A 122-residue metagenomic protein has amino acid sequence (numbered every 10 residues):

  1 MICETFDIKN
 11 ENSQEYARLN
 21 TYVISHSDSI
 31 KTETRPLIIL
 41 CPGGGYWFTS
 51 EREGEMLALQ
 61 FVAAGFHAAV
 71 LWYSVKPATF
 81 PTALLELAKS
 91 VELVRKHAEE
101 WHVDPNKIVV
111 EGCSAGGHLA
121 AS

Functional and structural regions predicted by a protein language model:
M1-E33, F80-P81: N-terminal cap/lid segment of alpha/beta-hydrolase-fold proteins
T32, S50-A69: Short amphipathic alpha-helix adjacent to the substrate-entry channel of hydrolases
T34-G43: Short beta-strand element of the alpha/beta-hydrolase
G44, H67, W72-K76: Short beta-to-alpha linker loops that shape the active-site pocket of alpha/beta-hydrolase fold enzymes
G45-T49, A68, L93: Serine-hydrolase catalytic-loop signature spanning alpha/beta hydrolases and amidase-signature enzymes
A88-V91: Generic structural signal for well-ordered alpha-helices, preferentially at hydrophobic/aromatic core positions
L93-S114: Gly/Ser-rich "nucleophile elbow"/oxyanion-hole loop immediately N-terminal to the catalytic nucleophile in hydrolases
G112-S122: Glycine-rich nucleophile elbow surrounding the catalytic serine of serine-hydrolase chemistry
